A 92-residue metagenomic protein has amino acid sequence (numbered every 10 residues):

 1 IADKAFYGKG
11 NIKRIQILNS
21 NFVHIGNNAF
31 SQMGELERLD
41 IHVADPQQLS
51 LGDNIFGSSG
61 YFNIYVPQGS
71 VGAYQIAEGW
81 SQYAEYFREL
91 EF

Functional and structural regions predicted by a protein language model:
A2-Y7, G26-A29, D53-I55: Consensus positions within tandem repeat domains that build extended binding/scaffold surfaces
K9-H24, G34-S50, G60-S70, E85-F92: Structural signature of tandem-repeat unit edges
G52-I55, G72-A84: Short, aromatic/basic amphipathic alpha-helical patches
